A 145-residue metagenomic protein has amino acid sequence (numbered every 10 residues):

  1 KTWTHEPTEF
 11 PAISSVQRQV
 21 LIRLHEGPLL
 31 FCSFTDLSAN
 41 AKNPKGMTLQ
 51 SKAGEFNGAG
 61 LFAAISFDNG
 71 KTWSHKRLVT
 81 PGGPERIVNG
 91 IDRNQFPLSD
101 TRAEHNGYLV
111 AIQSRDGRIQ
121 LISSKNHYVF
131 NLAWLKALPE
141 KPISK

Functional and structural regions predicted by a protein language model:
K1-K145: Asp-box/BNR beta-propeller blade signature and adjacent active/binding-site loops in extracellular glycan-interacting
